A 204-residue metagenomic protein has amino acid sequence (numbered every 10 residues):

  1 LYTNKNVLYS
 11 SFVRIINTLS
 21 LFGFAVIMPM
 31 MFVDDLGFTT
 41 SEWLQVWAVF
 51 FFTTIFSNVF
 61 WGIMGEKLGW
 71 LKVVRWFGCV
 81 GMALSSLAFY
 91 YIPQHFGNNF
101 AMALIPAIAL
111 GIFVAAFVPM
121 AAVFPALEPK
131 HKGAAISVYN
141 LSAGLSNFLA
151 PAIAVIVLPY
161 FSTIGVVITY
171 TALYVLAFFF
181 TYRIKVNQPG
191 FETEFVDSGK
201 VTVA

Functional and structural regions predicted by a protein language model:
L1-F12, D197-A204: Juxtamembrane intracellular "pre-TM" segments in multi-pass secondary transporters
I16-A25: Conserved extracellular-gate-facing transmembrane-helix segments in secondary transporters
V26-E42: Short amphipathic helix-loop junctions that connect adjacent transmembrane helices in Major Facilitator Superfamily/SLC
Q45-T54, A143: Transmembrane alpha-helical segments of major facilitator superfamily
N58-W70, L158: Helix-to-loop junctions at the C-terminal end of transmembrane segments in multipass secondary transporters
L71-M120: C-terminal transmembrane helical hairpin of 12-TM major facilitator-type secondary transporters
P129-F161: A late C-terminal transmembrane helix in Major Facilitator Superfamily
A154-Y174: A membrane-interface helix-boundary motif in multi-pass transporters
